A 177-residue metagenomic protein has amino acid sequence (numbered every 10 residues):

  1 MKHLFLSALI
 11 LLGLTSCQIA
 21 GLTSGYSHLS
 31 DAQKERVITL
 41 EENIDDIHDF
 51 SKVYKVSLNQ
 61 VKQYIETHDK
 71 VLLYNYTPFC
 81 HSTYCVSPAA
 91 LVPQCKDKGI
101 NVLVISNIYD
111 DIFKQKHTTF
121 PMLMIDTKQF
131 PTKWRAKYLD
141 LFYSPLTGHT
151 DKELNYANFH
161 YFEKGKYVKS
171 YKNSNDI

Functional and structural regions predicted by a protein language model:
M1-L4: Positively charged n-region of N-terminal signal peptides that target proteins for export
G13-S16: C-terminal motif of bacterial Sec signal peptides marking the signal peptidase cleavage site
Q18-G21: Bacterial signal peptide processing site
Y26-D46: Post-signal peptide N-terminal segment of mature Sec-exported envelope proteins
K62-A90, L103: Short active-site neighborhood of thiol/selenol oxidoreductases, capturing the structured segment around
Y84-M124: Structural microenvironment flanking redox-active thiols in thiol-disulfide oxidoreductases
H117-E153: Short, internal strand/loop/helix patches that form the active-site neighborhood or redox-interaction surface
N155-S170: A short, hydrophobic beta-strand/beta-hairpin element that forms part of a small beta-sheet core
